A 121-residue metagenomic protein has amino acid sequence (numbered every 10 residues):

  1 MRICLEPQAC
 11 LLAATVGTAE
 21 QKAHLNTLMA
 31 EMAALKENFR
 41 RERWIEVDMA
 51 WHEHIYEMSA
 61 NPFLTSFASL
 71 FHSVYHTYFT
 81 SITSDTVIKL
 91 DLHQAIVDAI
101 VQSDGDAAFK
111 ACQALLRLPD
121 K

Functional and structural regions predicted by a protein language model:
M1-G17, A30-A33, E46-D85: Hydrophobic, amphipathic alpha-helical faces that serve as interaction scaffolds
V16-A19, Q102: Inter-helical turn/loop segments and adjacent helix faces that build the functional surface of alpha-helical bundle
A19-A23, E42-R43, P62-S66, D106-K110: Short, solvent-exposed positions on alpha-helices
N26-M29, A33, N38, E46-V47 (+1 more regions): C-terminal all-alpha effector/ligand-binding and dimerization domain of prokaryotic HTH-type transcriptional repressors
